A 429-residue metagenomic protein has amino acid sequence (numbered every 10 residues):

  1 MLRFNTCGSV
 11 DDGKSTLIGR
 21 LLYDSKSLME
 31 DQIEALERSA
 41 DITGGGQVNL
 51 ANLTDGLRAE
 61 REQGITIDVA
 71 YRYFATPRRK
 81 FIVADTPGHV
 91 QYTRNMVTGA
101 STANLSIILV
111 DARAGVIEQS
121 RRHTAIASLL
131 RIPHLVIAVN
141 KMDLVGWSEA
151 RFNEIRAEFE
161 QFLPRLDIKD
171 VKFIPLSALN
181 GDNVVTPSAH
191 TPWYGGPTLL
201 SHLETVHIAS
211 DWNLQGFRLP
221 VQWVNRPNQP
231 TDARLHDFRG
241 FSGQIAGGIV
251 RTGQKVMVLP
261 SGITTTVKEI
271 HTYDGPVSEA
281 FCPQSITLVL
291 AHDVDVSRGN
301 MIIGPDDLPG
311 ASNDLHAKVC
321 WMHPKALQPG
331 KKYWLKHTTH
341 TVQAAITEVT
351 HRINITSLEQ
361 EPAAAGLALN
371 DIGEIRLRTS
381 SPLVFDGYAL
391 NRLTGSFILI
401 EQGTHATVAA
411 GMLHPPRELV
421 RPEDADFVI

Functional and structural regions predicted by a protein language model:
M1-F4, D12-S15, T76-P77, Q229-I429: C-terminal effector/interaction modules appended to NTPase cores
M1-Q91, A103: P-loop NTPase switch module centered on the Walker A-proximal segment
D11, L17, L36, G64 (+13 more regions): Residue-level signature of catalytic and energy-coupling elements of molecular machines, predominantly ATP/GTP-dependent
L17-L21, A35, N95, R122-I126 (+2 more regions): Alpha-helical scaffold elements adjacent to nucleotide-binding pockets in ATP/GTP-utilizing enzyme cores
T43-V48, D55-I67, L163-V171, E204-F217 (+5 more regions): Active-site phosphate-binding and catalytic loops of NTP-dependent enzymes
L50-A51, L203-P220, V224, H316 (+1 more regions): Long, charged amphipathic helices and adjacent flexible linkers at domain junctions
R79-F81, T86-Y92, A100-T124, S128-N153: Conserved Switch II/interswitch segment of TRAFAC-class P-loop GTPases
P133, V145-G216, P220: Canonical P-loop GTPase G-domain recognition
